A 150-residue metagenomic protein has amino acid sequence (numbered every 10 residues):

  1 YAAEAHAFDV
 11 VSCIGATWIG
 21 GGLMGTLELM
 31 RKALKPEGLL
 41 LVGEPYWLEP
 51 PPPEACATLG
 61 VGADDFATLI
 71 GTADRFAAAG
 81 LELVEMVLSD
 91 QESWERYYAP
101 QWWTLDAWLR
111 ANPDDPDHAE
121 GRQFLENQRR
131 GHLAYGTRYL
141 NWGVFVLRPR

Functional and structural regions predicted by a protein language model:
Y1-V11: A short acidic, Gly/Pro-enriched loop at the edge of an enzyme's catalytic core that lines a small-molecule cofactor
H6, L81, R138: Structured loop/turn residues at beta-strand edges in well-structured enzyme cores
D9-M24: A short SAM/SAH-binding and catalytic strip from SAM-dependent methyltransferases
I19, W47-L48, S89-Q91: Conserved beta-strand edge residues that scaffold enzyme active sites
M24-L39: A short glycine-rich, Lys/Arg-flanked "PGG" loop and its adjoining helix->strand segment in the class I
V42-A63: Short, glycine-/aromatic-enriched active-site segment of Class I SAM-dependent methyltransferases
D64-M86: Short alpha-helix
E85-R150: Conserved Class I S-adenosyl-L-methionine
